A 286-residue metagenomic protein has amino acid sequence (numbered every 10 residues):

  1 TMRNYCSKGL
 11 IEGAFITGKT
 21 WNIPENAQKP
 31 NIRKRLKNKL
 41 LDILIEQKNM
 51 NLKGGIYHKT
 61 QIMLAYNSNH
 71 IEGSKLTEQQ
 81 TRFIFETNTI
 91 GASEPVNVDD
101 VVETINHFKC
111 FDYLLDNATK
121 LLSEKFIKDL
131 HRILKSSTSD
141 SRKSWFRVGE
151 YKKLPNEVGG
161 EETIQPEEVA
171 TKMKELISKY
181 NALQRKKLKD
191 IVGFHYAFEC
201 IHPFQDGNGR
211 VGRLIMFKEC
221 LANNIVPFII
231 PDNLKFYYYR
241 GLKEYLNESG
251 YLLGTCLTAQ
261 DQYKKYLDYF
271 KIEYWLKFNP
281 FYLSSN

Functional and structural regions predicted by a protein language model:
T1-L10, F15-N286: FIC/Doc superfamily catalytic core
